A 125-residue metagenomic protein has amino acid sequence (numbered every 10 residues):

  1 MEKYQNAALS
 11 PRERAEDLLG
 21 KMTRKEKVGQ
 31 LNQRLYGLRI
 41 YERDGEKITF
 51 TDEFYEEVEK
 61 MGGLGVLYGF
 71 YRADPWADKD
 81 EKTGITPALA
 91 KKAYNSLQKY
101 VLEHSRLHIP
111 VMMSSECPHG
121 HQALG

Functional and structural regions predicted by a protein language model:
M1-G125: N-terminal beta-rich core of secreted/periplasmic extracellular enzymes
